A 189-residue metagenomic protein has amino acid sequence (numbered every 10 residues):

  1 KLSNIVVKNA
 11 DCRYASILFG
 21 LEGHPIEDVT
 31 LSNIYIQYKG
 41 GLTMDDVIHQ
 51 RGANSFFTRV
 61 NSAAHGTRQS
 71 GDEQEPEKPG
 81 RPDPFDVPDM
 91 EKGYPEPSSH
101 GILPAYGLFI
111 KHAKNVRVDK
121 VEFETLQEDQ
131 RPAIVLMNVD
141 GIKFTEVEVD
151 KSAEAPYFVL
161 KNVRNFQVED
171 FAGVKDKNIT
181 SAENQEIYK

Functional and structural regions predicted by a protein language model:
K1-K189: Extracellular/periplasmic carbohydrate-active domains that bind, remodel, or depolymerize complex polysaccharides
